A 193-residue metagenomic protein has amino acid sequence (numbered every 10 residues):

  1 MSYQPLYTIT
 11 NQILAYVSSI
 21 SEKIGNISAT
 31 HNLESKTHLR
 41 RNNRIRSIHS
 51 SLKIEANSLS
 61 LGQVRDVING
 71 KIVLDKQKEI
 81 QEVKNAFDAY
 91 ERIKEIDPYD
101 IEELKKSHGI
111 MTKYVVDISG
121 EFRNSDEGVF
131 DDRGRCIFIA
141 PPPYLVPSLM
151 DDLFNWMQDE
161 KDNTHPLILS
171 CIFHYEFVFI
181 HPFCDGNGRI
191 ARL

Functional and structural regions predicted by a protein language model:
M1-L193: FIC/Doc superfamily catalytic core
